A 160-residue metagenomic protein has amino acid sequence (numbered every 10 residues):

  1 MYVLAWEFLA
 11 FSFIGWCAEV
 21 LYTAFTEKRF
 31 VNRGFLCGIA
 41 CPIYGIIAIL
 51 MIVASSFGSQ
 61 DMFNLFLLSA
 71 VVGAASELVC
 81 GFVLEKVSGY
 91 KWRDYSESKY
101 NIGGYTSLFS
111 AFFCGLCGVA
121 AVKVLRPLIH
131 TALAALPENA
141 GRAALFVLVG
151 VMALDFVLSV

Functional and structural regions predicted by a protein language model:
M1-V160: Aromatic-rich, lipid-facing transmembrane alpha helices and their immediate juxtamembrane interface loops in integral
